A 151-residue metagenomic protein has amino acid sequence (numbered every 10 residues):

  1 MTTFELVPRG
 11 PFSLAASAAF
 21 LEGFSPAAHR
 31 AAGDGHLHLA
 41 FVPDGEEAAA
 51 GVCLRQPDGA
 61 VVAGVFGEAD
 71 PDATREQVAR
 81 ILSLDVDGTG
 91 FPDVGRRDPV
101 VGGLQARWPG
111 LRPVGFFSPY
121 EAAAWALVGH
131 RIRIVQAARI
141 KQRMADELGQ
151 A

Functional and structural regions predicted by a protein language model:
M1-A151: HhH-family (HhH-GPD) DNA N-glycosylase catalytic core used in base-excision repair
